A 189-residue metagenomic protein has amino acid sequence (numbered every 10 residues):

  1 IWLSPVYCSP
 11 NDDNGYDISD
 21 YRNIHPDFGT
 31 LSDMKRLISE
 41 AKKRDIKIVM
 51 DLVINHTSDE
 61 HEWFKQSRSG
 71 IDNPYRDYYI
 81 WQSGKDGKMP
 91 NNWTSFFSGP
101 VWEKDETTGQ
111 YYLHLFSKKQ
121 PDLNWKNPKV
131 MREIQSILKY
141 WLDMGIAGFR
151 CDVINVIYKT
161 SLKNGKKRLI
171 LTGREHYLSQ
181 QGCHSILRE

Functional and structural regions predicted by a protein language model:
I1-Q135, K139, D143, N155-E189: Acidic/aromatic-lined carbohydrate-recognition and catalytic surfaces of CAZymes acting on diverse glycans
F149-V153: Extended, hydrophobic alpha-helical segments in both membrane/secreted and soluble proteins
